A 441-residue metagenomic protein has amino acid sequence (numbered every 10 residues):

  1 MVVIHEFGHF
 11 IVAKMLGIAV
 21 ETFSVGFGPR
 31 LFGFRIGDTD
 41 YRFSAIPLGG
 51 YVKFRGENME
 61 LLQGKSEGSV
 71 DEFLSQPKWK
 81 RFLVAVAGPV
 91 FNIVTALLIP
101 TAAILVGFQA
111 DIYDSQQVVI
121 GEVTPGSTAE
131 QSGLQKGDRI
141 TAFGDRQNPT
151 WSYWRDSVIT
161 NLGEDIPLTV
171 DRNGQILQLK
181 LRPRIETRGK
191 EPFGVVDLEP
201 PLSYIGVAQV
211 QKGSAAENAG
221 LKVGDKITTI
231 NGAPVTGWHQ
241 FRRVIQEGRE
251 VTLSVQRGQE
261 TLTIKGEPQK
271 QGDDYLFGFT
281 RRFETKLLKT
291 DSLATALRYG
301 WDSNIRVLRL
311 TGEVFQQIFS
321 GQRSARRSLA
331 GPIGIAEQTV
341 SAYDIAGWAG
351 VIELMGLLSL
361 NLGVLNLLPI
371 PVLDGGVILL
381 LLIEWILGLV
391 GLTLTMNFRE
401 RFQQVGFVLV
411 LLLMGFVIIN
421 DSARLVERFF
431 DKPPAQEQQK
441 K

Functional and structural regions predicted by a protein language model:
M1-E67, L365-I386, V390: Small-residue-rich helix-interface/hinge motifs
V2, N92, A96, P100 (+6 more regions): Hydrophobic alpha-helical transmembrane segments in multi-pass membrane proteins
M15, G50-E122, G174, V377 (+1 more regions): Internal alpha-helical transmembrane segments
G68-W79, P192-N218, K226-T228, A233-V364 (+2 more regions): Functional transmembrane alpha-helices
L83-A96, E353-L367: Pore domain of cation channels
V86-V118, R155-I159, E164-D171, Q175-Q211 (+3 more regions): PDZ/PDZ-like peptide-tail recognition elements
A103-A142, R146-P149, P192-T229, A233-T236: PDZ/PDZ-like domain segments forming the peptide/carboxylate-binding groove, activating on the N-terminal beta-strands
V119-A142, W154-S157, T169-N173, Q178 (+6 more regions): Low-complexity, proline/glycine-enriched hydrophobic segments characteristic of transmembrane helices
